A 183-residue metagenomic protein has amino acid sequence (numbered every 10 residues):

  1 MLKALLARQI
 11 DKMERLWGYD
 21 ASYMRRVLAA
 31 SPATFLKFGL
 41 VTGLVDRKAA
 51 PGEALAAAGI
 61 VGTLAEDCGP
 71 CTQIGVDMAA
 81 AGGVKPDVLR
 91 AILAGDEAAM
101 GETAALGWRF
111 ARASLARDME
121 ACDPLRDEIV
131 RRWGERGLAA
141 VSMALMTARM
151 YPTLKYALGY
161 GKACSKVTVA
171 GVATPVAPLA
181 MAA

Functional and structural regions predicted by a protein language model:
M1-G52, G171-A183: Mobile cap/lid helix-loop segments that border enzyme active or cofactor-binding sites and regulate substrate access
Y23-R26, G52-E66, A139-S142: Alpha-helical scaffold segments that form or flank carboxylate-/histidine-based iron centers
F35-A49, P86-A94, D123-R132: Short amphipathic alpha-helical segments and their helix-coil junctions
F38, A57-G62, I92, G107-L115 (+1 more regions): Short alpha-helical scaffolding segments that buttress acidic/His motifs in well-ordered protein cores
L55-A56, G62-D87: Conserved alpha-helical segments that form or flank metal/cofactor-binding pockets of metalloenzymes
L93-E102: Acidic/His metal-coordination segments adjacent to aromatic residues that form catalytic metal sites in metalloenzymes
T103-S142: Acidic/histidine-rich alpha-helical segments that form the ligand environment of transition-metal centers
E135-A180: Preference for long, well-ordered alpha-helical segments
